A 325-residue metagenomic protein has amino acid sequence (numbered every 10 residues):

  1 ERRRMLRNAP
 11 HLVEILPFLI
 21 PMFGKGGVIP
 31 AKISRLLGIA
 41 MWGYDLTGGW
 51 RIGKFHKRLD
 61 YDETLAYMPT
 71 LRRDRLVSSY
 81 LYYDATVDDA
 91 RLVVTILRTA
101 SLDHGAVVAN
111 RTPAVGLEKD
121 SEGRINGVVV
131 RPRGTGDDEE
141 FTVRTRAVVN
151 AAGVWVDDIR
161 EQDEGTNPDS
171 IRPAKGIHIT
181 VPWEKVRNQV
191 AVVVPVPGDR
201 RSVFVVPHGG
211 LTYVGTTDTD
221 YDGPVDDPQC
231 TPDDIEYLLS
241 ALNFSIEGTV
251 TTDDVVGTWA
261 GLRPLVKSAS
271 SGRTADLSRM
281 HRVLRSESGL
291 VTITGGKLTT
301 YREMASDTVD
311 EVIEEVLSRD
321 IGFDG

Functional and structural regions predicted by a protein language model:
E1-Y67, V203: Dinucleotide-binding Rossmann-like beta1-alpha1 core, especially the glycine-rich loop that anchors the ADP
D45-T47, L65-H104, I125-V129, V143 (+2 more regions): Helix-loop-beta segment of a Rossmann-like dinucleotide-binding subdomain
T99, D158-E161, T166-Y213, T219-G325: C-terminal catalytic lobe of FAD-dependent flavoproteins
V107, G116, R144, S202-F204 (+1 more regions): Short, surface-exposed charged micro-motifs
V107-A109, V256: General small-molecule cofactor/ligand-binding pocket signal
N110-N126: A conserved short coil-to-beta-strand element within the FAD-binding core of flavoproteins
G136-A147, A151: Core beta-strand elements of the Rossmann-like FAD/NAD(P) dinucleotide-binding domain in flavoenzyme oxidoreductases
